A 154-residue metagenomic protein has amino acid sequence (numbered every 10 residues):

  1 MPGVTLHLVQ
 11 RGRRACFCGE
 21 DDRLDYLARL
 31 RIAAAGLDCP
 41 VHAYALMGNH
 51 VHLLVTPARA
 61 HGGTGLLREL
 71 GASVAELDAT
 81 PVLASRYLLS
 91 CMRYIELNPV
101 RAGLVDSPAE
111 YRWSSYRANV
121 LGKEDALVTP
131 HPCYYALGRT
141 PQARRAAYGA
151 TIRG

Functional and structural regions predicted by a protein language model:
M1-N49, T56-G154: Short Pro-Cys-Gly-centered "Cys-loop" motif that presents a nucleophilic cysteine in a tight turn
